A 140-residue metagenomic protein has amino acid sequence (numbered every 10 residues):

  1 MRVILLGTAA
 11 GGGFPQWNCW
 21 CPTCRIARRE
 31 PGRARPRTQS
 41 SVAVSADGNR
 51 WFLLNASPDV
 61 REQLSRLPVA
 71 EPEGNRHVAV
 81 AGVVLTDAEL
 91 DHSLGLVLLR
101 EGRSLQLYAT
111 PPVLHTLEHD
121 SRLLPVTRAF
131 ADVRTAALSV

Functional and structural regions predicted by a protein language model:
M1-V140: Binuclear metal-dependent hydrolase catalytic cores
